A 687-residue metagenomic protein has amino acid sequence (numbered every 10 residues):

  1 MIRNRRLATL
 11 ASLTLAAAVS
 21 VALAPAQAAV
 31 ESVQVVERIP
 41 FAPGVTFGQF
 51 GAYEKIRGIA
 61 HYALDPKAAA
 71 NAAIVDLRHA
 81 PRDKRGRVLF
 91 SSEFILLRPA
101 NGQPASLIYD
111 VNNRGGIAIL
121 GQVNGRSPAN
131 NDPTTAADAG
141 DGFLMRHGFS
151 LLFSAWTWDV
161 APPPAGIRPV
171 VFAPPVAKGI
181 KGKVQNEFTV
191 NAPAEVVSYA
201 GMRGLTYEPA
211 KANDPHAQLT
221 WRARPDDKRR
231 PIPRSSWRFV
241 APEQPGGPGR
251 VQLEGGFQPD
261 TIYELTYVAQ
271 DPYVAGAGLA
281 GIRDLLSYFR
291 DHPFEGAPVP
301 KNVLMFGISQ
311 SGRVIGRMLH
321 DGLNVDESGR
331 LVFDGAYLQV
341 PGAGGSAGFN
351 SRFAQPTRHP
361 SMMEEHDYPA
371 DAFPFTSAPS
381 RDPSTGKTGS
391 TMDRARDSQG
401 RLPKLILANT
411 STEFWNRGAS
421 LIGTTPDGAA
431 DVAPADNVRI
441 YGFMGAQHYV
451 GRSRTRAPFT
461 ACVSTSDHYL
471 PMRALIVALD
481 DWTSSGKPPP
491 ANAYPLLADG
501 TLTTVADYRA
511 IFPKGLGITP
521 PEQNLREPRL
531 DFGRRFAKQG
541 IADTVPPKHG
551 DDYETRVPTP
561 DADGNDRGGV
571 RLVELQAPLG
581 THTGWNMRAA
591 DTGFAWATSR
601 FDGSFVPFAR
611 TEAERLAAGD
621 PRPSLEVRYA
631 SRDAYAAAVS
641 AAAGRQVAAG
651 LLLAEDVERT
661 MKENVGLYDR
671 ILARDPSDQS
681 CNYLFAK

Functional and structural regions predicted by a protein language model:
M1-R6: N-terminal secretory signal peptides that target proteins for export/translocation
A11-A22: Bacterial N-terminal signal peptides
L23-A28: Sec/Tat signal peptide C-region and signal peptidase I cleavage site
A29-K687: C-terminal His-loop and adjacent cap/lid subdomain of alpha/beta-hydrolase
